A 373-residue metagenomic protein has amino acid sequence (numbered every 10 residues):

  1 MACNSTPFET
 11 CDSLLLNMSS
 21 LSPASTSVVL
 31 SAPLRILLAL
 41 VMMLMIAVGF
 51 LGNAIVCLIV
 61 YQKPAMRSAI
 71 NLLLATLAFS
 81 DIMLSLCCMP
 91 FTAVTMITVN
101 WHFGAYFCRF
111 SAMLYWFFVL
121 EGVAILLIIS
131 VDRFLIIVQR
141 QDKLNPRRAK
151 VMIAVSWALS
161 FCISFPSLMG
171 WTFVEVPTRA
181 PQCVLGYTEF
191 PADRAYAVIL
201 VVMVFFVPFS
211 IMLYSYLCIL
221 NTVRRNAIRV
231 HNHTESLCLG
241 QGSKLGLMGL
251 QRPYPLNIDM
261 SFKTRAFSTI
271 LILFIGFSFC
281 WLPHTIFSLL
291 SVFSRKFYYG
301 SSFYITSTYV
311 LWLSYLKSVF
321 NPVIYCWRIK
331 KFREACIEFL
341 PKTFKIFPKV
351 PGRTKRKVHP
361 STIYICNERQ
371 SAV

Functional and structural regions predicted by a protein language model:
M1-T26, I228-F267, K330-V373: Intrinsically disordered regulatory tails of 7TM GPCRs
M18-V28, M96-W116, A149-M152, S160-F206 (+1 more regions): Loop architecture of class A 7-transmembrane GPCRs
S31-M43, A69-I129, I136-P146: Extracellular TM2-ECL1-early TM3 structural module of rhodopsin-like
L34-Y61: First transmembrane helix
M42, M83-V99, A112, V119 (+6 more regions): Helix-to-loop junction signature of class
L44-A47, F79, P90, L114 (+7 more regions): Hydrophobic residues within alpha-helical transmembrane segments of multi-pass solute transporters/permease subunits
F118-I125, L135, Q139-V184, V207-R225 (+1 more regions): Fourth transmembrane helix
G276-F279, T285-S288, T308-K357: Seventh transmembrane helix
